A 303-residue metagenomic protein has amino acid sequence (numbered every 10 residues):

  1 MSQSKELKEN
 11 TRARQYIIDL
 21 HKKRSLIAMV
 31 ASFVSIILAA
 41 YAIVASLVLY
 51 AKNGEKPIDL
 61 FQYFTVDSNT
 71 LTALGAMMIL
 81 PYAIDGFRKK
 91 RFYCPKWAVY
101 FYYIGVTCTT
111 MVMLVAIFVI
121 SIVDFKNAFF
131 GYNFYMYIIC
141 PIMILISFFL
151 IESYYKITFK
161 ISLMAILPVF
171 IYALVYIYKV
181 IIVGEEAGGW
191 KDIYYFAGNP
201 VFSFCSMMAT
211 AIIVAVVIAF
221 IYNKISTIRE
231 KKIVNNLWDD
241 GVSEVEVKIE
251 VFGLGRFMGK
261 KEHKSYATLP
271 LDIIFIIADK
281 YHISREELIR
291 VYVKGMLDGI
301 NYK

Functional and structural regions predicted by a protein language model:
M1-K23: Short, Lys/Arg-rich, polar N-terminal cytosolic tail immediately upstream of the first transmembrane signal-anchor
A28-Y82: Early transmembrane hairpin module of multi-pass membrane proteins
L38-V44, T109-F118, P168-K179: Aromatic-anchored segments of alpha-helical transmembrane domains
S46-G54, I117-K126: Juxtamembrane "helix-exit" motif on the non-cytosolic side of transmembrane helices
E55-F64, F125-M136, K160-I161: Non-cytosolic membrane-interface motifs at loop->transmembrane helix junctions
K90-C108, T158-I166: Interfacial segments of alpha-helical transmembrane regions
P141-F159: Alpha-helical transmembrane segments in multipass membrane proteins, preferentially the mid-helix core
I181-I221: Membrane-interface transmembrane-helix boundary segments in multi-pass integral membrane proteins
